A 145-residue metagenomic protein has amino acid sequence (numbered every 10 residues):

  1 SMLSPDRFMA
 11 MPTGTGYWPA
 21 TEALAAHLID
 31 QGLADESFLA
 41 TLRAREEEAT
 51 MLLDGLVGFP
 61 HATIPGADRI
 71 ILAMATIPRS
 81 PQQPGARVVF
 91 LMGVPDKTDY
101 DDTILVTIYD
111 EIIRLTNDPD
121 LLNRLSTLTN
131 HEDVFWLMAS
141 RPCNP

Functional and structural regions predicted by a protein language model:
S1-P145: Cytosolic covalent-transfer regions centered on His/Cys nucleophiles that carry phosphoryl or persulfide groups
